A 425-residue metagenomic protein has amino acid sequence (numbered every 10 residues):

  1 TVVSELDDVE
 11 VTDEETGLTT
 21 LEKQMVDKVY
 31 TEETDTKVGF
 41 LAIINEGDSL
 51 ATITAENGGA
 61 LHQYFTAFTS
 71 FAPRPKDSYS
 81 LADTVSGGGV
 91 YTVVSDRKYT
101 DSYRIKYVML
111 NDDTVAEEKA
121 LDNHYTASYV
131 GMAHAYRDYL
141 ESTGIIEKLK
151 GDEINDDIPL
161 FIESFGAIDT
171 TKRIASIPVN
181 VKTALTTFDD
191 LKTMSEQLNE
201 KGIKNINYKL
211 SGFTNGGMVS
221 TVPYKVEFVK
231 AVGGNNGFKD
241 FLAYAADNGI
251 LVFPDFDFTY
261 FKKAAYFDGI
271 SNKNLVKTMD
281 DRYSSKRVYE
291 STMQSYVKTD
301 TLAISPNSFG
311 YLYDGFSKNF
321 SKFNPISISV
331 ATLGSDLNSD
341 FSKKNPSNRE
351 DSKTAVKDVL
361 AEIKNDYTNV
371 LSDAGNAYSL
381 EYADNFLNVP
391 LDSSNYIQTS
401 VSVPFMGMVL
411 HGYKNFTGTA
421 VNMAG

Functional and structural regions predicted by a protein language model:
T1, N205-G425: Aromatic- and carboxylate-enriched substrate-binding clefts and catalytic-loop regions of carbohydrate-active enzymes
T1-N155: N-terminal accessory beta-strand-rich subdomains and adjacent acidic, glycine-rich linkers that precede catalytic cores
K23-L50, I162-S164, F316, F320-F323 (+2 more regions): Extended, compositionally biased low-complexity polar/Lys-Gly-rich tracts and adjacent boundary/linker regions are
N111-G131, F161-T186, F238-Y244, S285-K298: Short, charge-rich amphipathic segments
A120, H124, S128, S176-T186 (+4 more regions): Conserved aromatic-histidine-acidic binding/catalytic patches
S128-I146, T187-D190, M194-Q197, T301-I328: An active-site-proximal structural segment forming one wall of the substrate-binding cleft that immediately precedes
G151-T214, I326: N-terminal structural segment of carbohydrate-active enzymes
